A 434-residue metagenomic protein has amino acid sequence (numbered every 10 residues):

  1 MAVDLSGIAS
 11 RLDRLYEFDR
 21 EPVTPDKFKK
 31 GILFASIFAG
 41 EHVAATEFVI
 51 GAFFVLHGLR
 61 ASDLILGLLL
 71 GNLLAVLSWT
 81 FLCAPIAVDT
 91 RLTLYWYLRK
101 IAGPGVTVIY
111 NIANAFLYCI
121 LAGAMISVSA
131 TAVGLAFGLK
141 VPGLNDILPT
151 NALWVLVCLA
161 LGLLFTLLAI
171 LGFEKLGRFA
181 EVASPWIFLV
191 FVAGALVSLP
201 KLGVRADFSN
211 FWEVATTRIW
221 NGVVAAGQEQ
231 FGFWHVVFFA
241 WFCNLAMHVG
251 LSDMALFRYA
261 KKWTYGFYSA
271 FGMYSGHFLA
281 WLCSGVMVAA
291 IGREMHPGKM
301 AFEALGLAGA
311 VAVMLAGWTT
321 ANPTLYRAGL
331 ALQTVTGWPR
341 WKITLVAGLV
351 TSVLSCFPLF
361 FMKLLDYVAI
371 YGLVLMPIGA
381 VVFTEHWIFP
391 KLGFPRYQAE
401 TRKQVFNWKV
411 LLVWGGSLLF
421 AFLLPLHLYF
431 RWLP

Functional and structural regions predicted by a protein language model:
M1-D63, V192, S198, I219-N221 (+2 more regions): Membrane-interface "cap" regions at the ends of multi-pass membrane proteins
E21, A380-P434: C-terminal membrane-solvent junction of multi-pass transporters and transport-like membrane proteins
I37-E41, G138-L171, P185-L196, W234-G250 (+3 more regions): Transmembrane alpha-helical segments of multi-pass small-molecule transport proteins
L56-G58, C83-P85, I109, L135 (+6 more regions): Membrane-water interface regions at transmembrane-helix termini and the short interhelical loops of multi-pass membrane
L68-A102, Y110-I126: Juxtamembrane transmembrane-helix boundary signature
V106-D146, W318-T334: Hydrophobic transmembrane alpha-helices that form the core helical bundles of multi-pass secondary transporters
A130-L135, F188-G222, F238, V286-A289 (+2 more regions): Hydrophobic alpha-helical segments and their helix-loop junctions in multi-pass secondary transporters
A160-E213, A270-M273, Y367-A380: Membrane-interface loop-to-helix entry segments
